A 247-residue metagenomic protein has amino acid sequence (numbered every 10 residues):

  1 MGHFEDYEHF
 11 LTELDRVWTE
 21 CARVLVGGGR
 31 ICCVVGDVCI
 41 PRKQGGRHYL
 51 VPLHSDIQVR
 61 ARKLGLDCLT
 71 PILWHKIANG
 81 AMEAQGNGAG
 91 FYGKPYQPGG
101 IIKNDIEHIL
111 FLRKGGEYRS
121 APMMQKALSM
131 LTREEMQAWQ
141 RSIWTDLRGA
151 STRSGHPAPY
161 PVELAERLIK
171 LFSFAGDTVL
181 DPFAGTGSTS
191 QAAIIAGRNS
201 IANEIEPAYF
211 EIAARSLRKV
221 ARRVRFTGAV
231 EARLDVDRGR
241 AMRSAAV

Functional and structural regions predicted by a protein language model:
M1-I212, A246-V247: Core catalytic lobe of class I
A214-V247: S-adenosyl-L-methionine
